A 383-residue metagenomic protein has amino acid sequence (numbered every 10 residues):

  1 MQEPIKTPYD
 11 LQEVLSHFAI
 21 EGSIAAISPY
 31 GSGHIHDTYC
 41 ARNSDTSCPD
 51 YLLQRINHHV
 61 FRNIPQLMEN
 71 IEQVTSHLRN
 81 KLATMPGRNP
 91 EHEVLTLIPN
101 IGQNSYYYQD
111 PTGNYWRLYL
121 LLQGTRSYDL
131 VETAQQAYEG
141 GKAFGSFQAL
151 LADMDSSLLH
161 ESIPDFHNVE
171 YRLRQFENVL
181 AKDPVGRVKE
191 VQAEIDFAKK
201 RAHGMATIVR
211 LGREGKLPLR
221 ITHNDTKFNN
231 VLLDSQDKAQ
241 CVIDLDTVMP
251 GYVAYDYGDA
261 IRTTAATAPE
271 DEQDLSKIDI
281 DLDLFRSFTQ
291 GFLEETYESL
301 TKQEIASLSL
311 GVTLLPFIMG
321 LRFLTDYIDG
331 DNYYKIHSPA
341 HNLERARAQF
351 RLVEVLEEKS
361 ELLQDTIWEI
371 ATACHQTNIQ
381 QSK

Functional and structural regions predicted by a protein language model:
M1-I27: Juxta-kinase regulatory segment immediately upstream of eukaryotic protein kinase catalytic domains
E13-V14, H77, S146, F197-G204 (+2 more regions): Amphipathic alpha-helical segments that form well-ordered structural scaffolds and often line/cohere around active
E21-A26, R187, S299-L308: Short, surface-exposed acidic
A26-Y30, H34-A181, V253, T264 (+5 more regions): Conserved ATP-binding subdomain of kinase catalytic cores across diverse folds
S28, S32, Q54-R55, F61-P65 (+8 more regions): ATP-dependent phospho-/nucleotidyl transfer catalytic cores
R62, D234-L300, I336-E344: Active-site Asp-x-Gly
L118, H223, V242-D244: Generic enzyme active-site microenvironment
Y171, R286, Q290-W368: Helix-rich C-terminal or lid/interface subdomains of diverse kinases
